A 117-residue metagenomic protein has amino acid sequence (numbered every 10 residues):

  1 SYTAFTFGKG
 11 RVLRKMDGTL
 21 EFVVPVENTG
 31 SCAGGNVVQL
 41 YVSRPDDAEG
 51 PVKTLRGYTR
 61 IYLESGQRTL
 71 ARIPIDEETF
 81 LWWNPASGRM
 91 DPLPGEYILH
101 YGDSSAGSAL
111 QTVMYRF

Functional and structural regions predicted by a protein language model:
S1-F117: Intrinsically disordered, low-complexity Ser/Thr/Gly-rich stretches
